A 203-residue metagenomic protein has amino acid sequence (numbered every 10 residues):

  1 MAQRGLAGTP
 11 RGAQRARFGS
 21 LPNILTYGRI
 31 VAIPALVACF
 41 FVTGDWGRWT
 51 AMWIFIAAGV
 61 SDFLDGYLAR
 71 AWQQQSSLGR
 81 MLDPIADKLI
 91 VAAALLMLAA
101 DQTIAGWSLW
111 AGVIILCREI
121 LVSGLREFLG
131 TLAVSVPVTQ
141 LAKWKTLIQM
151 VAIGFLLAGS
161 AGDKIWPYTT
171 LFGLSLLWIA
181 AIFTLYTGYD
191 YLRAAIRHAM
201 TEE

Functional and structural regions predicted by a protein language model:
M1-L21, Y27, A32-I33, T43 (+3 more regions): C-terminal membrane-associated helical module and adjoining short loops/tails
N23, A35-L36, I85: Hydrophobic residues in alpha-helical membrane-spanning segments
V31, V60-L68, I85, L89 (+2 more regions): Active-site His/Glu-centered metal-binding helix of metallohydrolases
A32-L78, A94-I115, T169-L185: Membrane-embedded alpha-helical segments that form the functional core of polytopic membrane enzymes, especially those
G66-Q74, G124-L132, L192-A195: C-terminal ends of transmembrane helices
L82-A86, V113-I114, T139-K145: Cytoplasmic-side transmembrane-helix entry/capping segments in multi-pass membrane proteins
V91-A92, L96, M150-I153: Hydrophobic alpha-helical transmembrane segments in multi-pass membrane proteins
A111, L116-G124, M150-G154, A158: Mid-bilayer segments of alpha-helical transmembrane spans in multi-pass integral membrane proteins that mediate
